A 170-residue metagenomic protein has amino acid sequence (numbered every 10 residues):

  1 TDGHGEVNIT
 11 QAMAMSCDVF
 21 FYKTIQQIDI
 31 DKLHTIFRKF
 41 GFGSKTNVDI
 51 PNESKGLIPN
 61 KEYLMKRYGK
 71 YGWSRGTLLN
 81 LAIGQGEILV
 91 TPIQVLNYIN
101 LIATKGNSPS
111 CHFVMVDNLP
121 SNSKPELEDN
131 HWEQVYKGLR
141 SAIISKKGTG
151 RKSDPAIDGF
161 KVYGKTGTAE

Functional and structural regions predicted by a protein language model:
T1-E170: Beta-lactam-recognizing serine transpeptidase/beta-lactamase-like catalytic domain environment
